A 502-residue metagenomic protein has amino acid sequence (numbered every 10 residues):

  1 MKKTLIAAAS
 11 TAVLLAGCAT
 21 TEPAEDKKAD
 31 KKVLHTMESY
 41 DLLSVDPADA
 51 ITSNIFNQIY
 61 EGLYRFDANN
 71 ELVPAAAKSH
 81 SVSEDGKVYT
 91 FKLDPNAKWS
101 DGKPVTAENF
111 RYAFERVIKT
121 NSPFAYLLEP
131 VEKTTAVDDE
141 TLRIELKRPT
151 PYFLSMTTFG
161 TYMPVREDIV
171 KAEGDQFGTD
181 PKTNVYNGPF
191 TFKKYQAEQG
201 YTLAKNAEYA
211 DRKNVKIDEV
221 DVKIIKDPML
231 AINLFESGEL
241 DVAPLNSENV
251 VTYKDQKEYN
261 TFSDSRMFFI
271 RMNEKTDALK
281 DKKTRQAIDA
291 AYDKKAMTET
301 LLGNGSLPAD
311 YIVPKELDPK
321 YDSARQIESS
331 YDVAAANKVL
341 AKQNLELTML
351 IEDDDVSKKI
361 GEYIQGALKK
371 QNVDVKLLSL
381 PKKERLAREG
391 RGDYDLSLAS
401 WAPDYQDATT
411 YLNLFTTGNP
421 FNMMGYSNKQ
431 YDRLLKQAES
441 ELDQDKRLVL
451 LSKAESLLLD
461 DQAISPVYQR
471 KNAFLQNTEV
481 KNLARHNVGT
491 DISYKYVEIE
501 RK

Functional and structural regions predicted by a protein language model:
M37-V82, E115, V185: N-terminal lobe/hinge region of extracytoplasmic solute-binding protein
A50, F159-V215, E219: Gly/Pro-rich hinge or "lid" segments in bacterial periplasmic/extracellular proteins
S81, Y126-V170, K194: Surface-exposed binding/hinge segments that line and control ligand-binding clefts or catalytic entry sites
E208-V251: Ligand-site clamp/hinge motif
K275, L279-L317, K359-I360, E455-A463: Periplasmic-binding protein-like
G303-A341, V356: Structural transition elements
K376, P381-R385, N413-E479, K502: Extracytoplasmic/peripheral linker and loop segments enriched in polar/acidic and small residues with frequent Thr/Pro
F474-K502: Long beta-strand-rich cores associated with HINT superfamily self-processing modules
